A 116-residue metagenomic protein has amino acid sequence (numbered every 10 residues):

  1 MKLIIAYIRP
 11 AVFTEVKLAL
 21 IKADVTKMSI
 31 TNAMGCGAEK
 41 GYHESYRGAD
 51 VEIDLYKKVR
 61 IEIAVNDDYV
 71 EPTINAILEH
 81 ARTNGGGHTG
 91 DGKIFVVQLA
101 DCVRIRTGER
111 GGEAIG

Functional and structural regions predicted by a protein language model:
M1-G116: Positively charged, small/polar-rich N-terminal and surface patches that mediate targeting and assembly and bind
